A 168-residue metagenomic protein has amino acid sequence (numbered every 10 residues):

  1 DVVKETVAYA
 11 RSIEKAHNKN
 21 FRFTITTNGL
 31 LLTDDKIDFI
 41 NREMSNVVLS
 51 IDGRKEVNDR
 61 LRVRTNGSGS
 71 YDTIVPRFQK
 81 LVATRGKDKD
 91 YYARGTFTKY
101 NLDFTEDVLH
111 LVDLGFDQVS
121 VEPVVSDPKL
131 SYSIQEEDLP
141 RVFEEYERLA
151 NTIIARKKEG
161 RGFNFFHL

Functional and structural regions predicted by a protein language model:
D1-R60, R64-P76, G95-E106: Canonical radical SAM enzyme core domain
E56, R60-D72, Q79, A83 (+1 more regions): Radical SAM enzyme [4Fe-4S]-AdoMet core and its adjacent flexible, acidic and glycine-rich loops/tails across
